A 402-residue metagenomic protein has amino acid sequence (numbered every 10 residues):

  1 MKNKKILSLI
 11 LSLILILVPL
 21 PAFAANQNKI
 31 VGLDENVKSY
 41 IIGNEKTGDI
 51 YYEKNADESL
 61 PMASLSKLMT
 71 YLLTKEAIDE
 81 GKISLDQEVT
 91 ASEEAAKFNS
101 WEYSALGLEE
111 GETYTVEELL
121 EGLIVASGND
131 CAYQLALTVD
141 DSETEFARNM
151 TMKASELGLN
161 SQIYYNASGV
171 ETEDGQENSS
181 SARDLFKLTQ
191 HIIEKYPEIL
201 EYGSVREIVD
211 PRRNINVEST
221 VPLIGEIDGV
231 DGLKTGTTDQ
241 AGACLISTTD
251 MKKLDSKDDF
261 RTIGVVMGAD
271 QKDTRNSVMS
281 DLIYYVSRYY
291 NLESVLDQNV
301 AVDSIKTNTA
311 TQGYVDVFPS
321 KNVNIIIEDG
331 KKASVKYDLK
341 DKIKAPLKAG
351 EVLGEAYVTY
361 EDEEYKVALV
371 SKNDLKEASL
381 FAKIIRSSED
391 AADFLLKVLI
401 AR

Functional and structural regions predicted by a protein language model:
K2-A25: Sec-dependent N-terminal signal peptides of Gram-positive bacterial secreted proteins and lipoproteins
N3-I6, L68, M251: Hydrophobic alpha-helical segments, especially transmembrane helices and their immediate juxtamembrane helical caps
L13, E45-K46, Y360: Short, ordered coil/turn segments that flank beta-strands lining enzyme active or ligand-binding pockets
L17-V18, E80, S294: Residues in and immediately flanking transmembrane alpha helices
A22-R183, I193-Y196: Active-site-adjacent loops and short helices of periplasmic peptidoglycan-processing enzymes
L159-I163, D174-R402: Domain-terminus/edge residues, biased toward the C-terminal soluble/receptor-binding domains of extracytoplasmic
